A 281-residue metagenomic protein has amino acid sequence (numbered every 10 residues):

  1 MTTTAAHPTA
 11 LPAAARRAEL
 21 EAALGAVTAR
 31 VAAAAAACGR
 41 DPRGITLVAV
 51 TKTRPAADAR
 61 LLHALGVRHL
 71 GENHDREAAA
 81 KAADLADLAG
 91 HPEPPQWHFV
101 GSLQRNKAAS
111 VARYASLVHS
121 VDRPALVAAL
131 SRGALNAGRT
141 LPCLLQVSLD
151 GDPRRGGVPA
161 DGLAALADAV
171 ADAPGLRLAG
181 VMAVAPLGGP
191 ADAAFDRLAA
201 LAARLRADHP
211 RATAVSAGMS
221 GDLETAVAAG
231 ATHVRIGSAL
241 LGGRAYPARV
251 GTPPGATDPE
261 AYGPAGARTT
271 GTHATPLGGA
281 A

Functional and structural regions predicted by a protein language model:
M1-T2, A281: Intrinsically disordered low-complexity regions specifically enriched for long asparagine
T2-G221, V227-A229, L241-Y246, T252 (+1 more regions): Conserved alpha/beta-domain cores
E224-A228, I236, L240-P247, A265-R268 (+1 more regions): Expand to "…catalyze enediolate/carbanion chemistry for C-C bond making/breaking, isomerization, decarboxylation
G255-T269: C-terminal accessory extensions appended to soluble enzyme cores
